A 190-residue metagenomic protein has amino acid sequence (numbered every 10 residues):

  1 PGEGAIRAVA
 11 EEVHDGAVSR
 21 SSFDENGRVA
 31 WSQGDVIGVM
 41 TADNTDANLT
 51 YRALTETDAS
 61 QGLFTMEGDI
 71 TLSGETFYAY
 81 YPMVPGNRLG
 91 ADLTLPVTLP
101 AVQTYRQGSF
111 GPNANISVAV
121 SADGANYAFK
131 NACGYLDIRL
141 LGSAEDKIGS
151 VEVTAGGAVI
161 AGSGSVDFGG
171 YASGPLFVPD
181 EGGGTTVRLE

Functional and structural regions predicted by a protein language model:
P1-E190: Sec-type signal peptide cleavage vicinity
